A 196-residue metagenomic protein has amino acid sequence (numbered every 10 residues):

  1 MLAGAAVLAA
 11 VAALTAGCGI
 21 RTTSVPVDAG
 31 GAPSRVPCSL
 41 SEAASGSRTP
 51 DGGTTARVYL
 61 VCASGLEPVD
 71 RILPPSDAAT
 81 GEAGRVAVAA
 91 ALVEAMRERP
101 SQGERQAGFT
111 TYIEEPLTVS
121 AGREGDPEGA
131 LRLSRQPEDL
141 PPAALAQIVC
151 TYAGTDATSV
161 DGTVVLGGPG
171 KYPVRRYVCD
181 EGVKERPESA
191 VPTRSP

Functional and structural regions predicted by a protein language model:
M1-P196: Bimodal "functional hotspot" detector
